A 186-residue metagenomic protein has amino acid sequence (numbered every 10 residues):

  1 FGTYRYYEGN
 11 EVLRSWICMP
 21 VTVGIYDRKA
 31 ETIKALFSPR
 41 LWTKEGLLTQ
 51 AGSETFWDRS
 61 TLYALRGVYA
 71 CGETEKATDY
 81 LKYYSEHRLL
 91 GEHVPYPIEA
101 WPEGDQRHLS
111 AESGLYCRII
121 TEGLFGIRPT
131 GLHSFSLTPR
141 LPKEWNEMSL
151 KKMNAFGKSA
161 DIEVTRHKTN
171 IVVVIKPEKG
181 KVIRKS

Functional and structural regions predicted by a protein language model:
G2-I119, G123, I127-P129, K181-R184: Active-site core of glycosidic bond-cleaving carbohydrate-active enzymes
T138-S186: Beta-rich accessory regions
